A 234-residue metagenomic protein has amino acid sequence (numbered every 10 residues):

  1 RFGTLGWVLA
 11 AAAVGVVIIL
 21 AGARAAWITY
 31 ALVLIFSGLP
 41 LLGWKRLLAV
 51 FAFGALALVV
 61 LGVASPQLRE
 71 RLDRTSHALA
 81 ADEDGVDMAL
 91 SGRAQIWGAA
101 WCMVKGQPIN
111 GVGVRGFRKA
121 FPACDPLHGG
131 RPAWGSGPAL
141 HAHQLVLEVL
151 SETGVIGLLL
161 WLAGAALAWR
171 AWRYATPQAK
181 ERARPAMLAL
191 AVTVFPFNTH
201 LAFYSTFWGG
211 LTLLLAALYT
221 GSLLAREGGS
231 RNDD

Functional and structural regions predicted by a protein language model:
R1-G43, F51-G54, V63, R170-A171 (+2 more regions): Alpha-helical transmembrane segments of multi-pass inner-membrane proteins
R1-L5, P40-R46, Y174-Q178, T220-D234: Membrane-interface junctions at the ends of membrane-embedded or membrane-associated helices
I18-A21, L61-S65, W161, A165 (+1 more regions): Alpha-helical transmembrane segments
L20-A21, G38-A89, I96-G106, V114 (+1 more regions): A membrane-periplasm/extracellular boundary helix in multi-pass inner-membrane enzymes that assemble envelope glycans
A21-A26, A139-Q144, N198-L211: Membrane-interface catalytic loops of GT-C/OST-like multi-pass glycosylation enzymes that act
L34, G164-L167, A186-N198, A202-D234: Transmembrane alpha-helices of multi-pass inner-membrane enzymes
D84-G98, N110-T153: Long extracytoplasmic/lumenal interhelical loops at the membrane interface of multi-pass membrane proteins
E152-T193: Hydrophobic transmembrane alpha-helices and their immediate junctions
